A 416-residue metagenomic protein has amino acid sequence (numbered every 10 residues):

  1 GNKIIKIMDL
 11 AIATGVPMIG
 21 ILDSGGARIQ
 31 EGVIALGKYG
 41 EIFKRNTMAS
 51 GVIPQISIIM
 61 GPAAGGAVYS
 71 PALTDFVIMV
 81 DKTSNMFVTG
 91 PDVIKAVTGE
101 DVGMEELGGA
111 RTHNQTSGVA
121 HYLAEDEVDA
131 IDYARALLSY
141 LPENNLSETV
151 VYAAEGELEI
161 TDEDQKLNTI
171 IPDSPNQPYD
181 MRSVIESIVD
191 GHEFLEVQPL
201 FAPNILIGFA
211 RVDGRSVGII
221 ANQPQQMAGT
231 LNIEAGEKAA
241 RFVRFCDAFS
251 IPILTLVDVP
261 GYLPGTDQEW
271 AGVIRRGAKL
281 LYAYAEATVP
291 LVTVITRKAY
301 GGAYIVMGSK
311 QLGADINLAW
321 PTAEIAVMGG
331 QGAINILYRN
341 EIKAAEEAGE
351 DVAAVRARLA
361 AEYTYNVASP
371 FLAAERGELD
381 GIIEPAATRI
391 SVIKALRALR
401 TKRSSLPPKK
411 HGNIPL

Functional and structural regions predicted by a protein language model:
G1-L416: Ligand-binding clefts of soluble mixed alpha/beta catalytic domains
